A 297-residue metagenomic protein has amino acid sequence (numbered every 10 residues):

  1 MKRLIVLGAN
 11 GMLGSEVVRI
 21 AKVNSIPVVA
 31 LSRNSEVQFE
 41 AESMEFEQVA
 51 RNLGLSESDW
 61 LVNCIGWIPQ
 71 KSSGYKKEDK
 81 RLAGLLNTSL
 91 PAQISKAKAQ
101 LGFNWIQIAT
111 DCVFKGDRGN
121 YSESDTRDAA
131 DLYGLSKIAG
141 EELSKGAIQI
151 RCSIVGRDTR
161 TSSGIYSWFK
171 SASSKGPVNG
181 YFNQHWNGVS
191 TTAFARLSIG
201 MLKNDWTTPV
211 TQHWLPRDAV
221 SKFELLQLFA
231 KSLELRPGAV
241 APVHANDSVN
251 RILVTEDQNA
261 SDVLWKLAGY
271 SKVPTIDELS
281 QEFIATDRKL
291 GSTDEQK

Functional and structural regions predicted by a protein language model:
K2-N24: N-terminal Rossmann NAD(P)H-binding glycine-rich loop of SDR-like oxidoreductase domains
S35, S43-T88: NAD(P)H-binding glycine-rich loop region in Rossmannoid oxidoreductase-like domains and their noncatalytic homologs
E78, L82-Q93, S124-R127, D131 (+1 more regions): Glycine-rich NAD(P)-binding loop of the Rossmann-fold in SDR/ketoreductase-type enzymes
A92-D128: Conserved Rossmann-fold NAD(P)-dependent oxidoreductase catalytic core, especially the SDR/UDP-sugar
E142-W186, T191-A193, I199-G200: NAD(P)-dependent short-chain dehydrogenase/reductase
A195-R251, D287, G291-Q296: Mid/C-terminal beta-alpha module of Rossmann-like enzyme folds, strongest in SDR-family dehydrogenases/epimerases
V220-K222, V243-L264, V273-I276: Active-site loop of classical SDR/Rossmann-like NAD(P)-dependent oxidoreductases, centered on the catalytic Tyr-X3-Lys
K266, V273-K297: Amphipathic terminal alpha-helices
